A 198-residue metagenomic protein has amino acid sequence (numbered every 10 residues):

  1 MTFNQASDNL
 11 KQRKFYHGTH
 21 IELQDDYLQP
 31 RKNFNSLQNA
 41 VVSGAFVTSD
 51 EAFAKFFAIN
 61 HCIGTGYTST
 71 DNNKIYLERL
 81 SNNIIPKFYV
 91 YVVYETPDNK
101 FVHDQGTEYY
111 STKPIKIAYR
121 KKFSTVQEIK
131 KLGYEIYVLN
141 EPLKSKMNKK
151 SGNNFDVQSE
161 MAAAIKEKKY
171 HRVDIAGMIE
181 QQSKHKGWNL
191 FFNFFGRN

Functional and structural regions predicted by a protein language model:
M1-V42, I59-N60: ADP-ribose/NAD+-binding catalytic cleft of ART/PARP-like enzymes
Q5, N9-L10, F57-N198: Conserved NAD+-utilizing ADP-ribose enzyme module
K11-K14, V41-A45, E51, I85-Y89: Short, surface-exposed beta-edge/turn micro-motifs
H17-T19, F46-S49, V102: Residue-level signal for functionally critical sites in structured catalytic/ligand-binding pockets
G18, E51, V93-T96: Residues immediately flanking
E22, F53, P97-N99: Residues that cap or initiate secondary-structure elements
S43-I63: Short, well-structured hydrophobic secondary-structure segments
